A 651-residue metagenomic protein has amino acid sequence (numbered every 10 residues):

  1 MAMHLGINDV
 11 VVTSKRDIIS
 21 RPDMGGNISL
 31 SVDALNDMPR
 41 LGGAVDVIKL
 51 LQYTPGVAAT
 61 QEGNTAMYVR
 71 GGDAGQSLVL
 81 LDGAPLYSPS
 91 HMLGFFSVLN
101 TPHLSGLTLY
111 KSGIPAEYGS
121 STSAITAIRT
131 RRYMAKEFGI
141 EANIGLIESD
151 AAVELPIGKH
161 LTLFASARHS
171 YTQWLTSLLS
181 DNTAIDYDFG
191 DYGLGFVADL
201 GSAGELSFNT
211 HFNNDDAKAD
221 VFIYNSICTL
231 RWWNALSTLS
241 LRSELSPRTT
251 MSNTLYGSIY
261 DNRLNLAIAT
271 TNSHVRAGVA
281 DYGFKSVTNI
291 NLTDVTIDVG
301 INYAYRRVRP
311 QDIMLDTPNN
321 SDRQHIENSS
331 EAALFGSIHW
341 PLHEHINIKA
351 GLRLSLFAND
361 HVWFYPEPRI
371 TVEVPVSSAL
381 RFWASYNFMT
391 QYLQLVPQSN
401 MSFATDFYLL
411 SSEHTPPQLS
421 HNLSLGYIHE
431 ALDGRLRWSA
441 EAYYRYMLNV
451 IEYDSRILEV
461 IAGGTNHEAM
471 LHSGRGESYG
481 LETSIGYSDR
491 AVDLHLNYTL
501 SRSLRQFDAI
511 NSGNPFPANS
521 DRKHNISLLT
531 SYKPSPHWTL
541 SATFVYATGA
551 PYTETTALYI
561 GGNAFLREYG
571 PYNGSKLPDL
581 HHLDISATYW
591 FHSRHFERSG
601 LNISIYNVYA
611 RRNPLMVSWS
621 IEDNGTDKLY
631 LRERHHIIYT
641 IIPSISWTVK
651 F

Functional and structural regions predicted by a protein language model:
M1-P39, I48, A74, E244 (+1 more regions): Short, acidic, small-residue-rich periplasmic hinge/interaction motif at the N-terminus of Gram-negative outer-membrane
D37-P39, A84-K111, Y187: Short acidic/polar hinge/loop motifs at secondary-structure boundaries that mediate gating or recognition
P39-G43, I48-P85, S105: Extracytoplasmic beta-strand/coil segments of soluble accessory domains associated with Gram-negative outer-membrane
Y53-T54, V98-E141, D150-A152: A beta-strand signature from Gram-negative outer-membrane beta-barrel systems, especially the internal plug domain
D261, R309-M314, D360, S378-L423 (+3 more regions): Surface-exposed extracellular loop regions of Gram-negative outer-membrane beta-barrel proteins, predominantly
D281-V287, R323-F335, S412, P416 (+4 more regions): Outer membrane beta-barrel strand-and-loop segments of large Gram-negative receptors, especially TonB-dependent
Y444-Y446, H467-T556: Gram-negative outer-membrane beta-barrel transporters
H537, Y546-N563, L580-H582, T588-F651: C-terminal beta-signal and adjacent terminal beta-strands/loops of Gram-negative outer-membrane beta-barrel proteins
